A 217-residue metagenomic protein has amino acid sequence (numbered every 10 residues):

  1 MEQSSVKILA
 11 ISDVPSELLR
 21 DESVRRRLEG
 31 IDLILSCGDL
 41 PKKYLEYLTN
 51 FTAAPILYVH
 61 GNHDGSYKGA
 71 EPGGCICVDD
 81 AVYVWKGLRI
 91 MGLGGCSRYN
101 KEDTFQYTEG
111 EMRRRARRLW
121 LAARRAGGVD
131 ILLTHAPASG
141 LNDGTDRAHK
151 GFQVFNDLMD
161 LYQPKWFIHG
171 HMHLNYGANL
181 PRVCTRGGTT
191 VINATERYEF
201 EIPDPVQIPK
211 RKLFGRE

Functional and structural regions predicted by a protein language model:
M1-F51, W120-G128: N-terminal active-site segment of His-dependent metallophosphoesterases
E2-S5, I11, R20-D21, G69-A70 (+5 more regions): Binuclear metal-dependent phosphoesterase catalytic core
A10-L19, H60-K150, E196, K212: Conserved catalytic scaffold of divalent metal-dependent phosphoesterases
A10-S12, L33-D39, L57-N62, V78 (+4 more regions): Active-site neighborhood of phospho(di)ester-bond hydrolases with catalytic His/Asp-centered motifs
P15-L19, L40-E46, N62-K68, R98-E102 (+3 more regions): Active-site environment of divalent metal-dependent phosphoester hydrolases
L19-R25, K42-E46, I76-V78, R117-L121 (+2 more regions): A generic local structural motif
D32-I34, A53-Y58, E71-A81, G188-I192 (+1 more regions): Active-site regions of enzymes building and remodeling cell-envelope glycoconjugates
T52-H63, F152-F155: A short, gly/pro- and small-residue-rich
